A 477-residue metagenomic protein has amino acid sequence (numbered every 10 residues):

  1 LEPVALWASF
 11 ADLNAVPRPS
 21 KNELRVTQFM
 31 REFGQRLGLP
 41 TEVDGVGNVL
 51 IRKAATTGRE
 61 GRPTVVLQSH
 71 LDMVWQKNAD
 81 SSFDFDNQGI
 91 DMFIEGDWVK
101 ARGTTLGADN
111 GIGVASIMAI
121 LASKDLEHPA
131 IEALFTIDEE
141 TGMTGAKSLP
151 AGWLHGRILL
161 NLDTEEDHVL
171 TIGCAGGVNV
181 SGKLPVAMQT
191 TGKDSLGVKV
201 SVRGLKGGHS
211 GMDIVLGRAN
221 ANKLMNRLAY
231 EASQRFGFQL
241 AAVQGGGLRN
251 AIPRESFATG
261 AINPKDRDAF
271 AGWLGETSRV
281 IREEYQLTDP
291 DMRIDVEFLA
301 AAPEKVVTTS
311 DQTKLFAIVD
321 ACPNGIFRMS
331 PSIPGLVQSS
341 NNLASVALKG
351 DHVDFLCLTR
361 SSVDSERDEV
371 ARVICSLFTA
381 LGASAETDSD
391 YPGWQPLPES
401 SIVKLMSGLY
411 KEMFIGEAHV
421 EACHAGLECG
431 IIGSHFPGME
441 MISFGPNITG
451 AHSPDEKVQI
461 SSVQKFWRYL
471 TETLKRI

Functional and structural regions predicted by a protein language model:
L1-W98: Acidic/His- and Gly-rich active-site-bordering loop/insert found across diverse amide/peptide-bond hydrolases
P3-L6, P331-P334, Q338-V353, L358 (+2 more regions): Zn-dependent metallopeptidase/amidohydrolase metal-coordination segment
R31, R218-R235, P264-R267, K314-D320 (+4 more regions): His/Asp/Glu-rich mid-to-C-terminal helical/loop segments that flank catalytic regions of hydrolases
R59-T141, A146-R157, Q312-T313, D320-V337 (+2 more regions): Active-site metal-coordination/substrate-binding segment of hydrolases, especially metallo-dependent peptidases
L71-M73, L134-G142, T164-D167, K206 (+2 more regions): Acidic, glycine-rich active-site loops and adjacent beta-strand->loop/helix elements that engage anionic groups
G89, E95-K100, T104, E140-T141 (+1 more regions): Midchain, well-structured core segments that form catalytic/ion-binding scaffolds
D213, N220-N222, R227-V243, P396-M439: Active-site-adjacent substrate-binding region of metalloamidase/peptidase-like peptide-processing proteins
L336-A422: Substrate-recognition/cap regions that form aromatic- and gly/pro-loop-enriched pockets for small-molecule ligands
